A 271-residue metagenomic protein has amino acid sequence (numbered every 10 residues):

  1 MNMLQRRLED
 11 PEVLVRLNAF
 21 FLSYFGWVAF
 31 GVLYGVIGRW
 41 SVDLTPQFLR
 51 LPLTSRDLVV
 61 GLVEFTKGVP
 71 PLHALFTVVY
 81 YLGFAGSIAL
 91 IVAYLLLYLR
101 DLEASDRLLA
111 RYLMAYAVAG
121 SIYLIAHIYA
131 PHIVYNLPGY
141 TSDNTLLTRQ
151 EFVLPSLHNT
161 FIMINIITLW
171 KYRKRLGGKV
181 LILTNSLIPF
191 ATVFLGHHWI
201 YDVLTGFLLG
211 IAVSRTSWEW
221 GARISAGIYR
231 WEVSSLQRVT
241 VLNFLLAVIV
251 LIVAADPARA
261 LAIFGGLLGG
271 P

Functional and structural regions predicted by a protein language model:
M1-S87, G265-P271: N-terminal transmembrane-helix/juxtamembrane module of multi-pass inner/ER membrane proteins
F21, F25, L109, G178-L183 (+2 more regions): Hydrophobic alpha-helical transmembrane segments
G26, F30-Y34, G38, V118-Y123 (+4 more regions): Alpha-helical transmembrane segments of multipass membrane proteins
G26-V36, A89-A93, L242-D256: Hydrophobic core of alpha-helical transmembrane segments in multi-pass integral membrane proteins
T45-L49, L97-I188, I224-P271: Membrane-interface loops
V78-L96, H158-F161: Hydrophobic alpha-helical transmembrane segments
I166-K171, G210-G221: Hydrophobic transmembrane alpha-helices
P189-G206: Helix-loop-helix junctions and helix-breaking kinks within/between transmembrane helices of multi-pass membrane
